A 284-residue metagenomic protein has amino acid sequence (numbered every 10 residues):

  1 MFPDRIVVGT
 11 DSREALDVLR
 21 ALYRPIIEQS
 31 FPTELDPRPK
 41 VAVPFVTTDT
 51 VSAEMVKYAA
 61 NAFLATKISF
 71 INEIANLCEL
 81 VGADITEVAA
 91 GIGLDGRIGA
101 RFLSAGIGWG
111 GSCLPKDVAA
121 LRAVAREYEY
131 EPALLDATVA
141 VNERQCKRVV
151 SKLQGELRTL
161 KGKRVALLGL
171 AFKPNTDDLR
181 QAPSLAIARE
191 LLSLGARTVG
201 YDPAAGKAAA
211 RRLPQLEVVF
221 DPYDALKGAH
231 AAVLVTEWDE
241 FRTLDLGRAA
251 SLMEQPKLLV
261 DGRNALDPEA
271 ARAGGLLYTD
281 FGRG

Functional and structural regions predicted by a protein language model:
M1-G284: Structural/interface elements that position substrates and couple domains in central-metabolism enzymes
